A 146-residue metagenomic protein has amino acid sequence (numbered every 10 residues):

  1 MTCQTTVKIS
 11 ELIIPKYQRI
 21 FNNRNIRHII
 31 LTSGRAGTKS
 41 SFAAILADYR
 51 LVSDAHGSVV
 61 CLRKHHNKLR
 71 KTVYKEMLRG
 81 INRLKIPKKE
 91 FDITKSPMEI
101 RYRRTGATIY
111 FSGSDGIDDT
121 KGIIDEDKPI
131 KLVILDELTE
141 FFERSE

Functional and structural regions predicted by a protein language model:
M1-E146: Short, flexible loop motifs at catalytic/binding sites
